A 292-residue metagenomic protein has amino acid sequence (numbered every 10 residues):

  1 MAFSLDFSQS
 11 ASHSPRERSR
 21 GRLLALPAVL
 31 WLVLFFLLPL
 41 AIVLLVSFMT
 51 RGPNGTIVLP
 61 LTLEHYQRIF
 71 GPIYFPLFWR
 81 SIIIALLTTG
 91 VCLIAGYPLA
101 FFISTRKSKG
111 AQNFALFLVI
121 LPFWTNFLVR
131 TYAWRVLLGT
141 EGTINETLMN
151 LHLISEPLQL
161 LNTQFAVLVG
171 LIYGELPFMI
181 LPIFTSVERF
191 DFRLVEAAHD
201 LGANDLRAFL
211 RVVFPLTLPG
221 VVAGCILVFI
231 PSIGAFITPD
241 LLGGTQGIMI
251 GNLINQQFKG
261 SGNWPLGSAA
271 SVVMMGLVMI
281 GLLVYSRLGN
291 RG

Functional and structural regions predicted by a protein language model:
M1-V43, Q112-A115: N-terminal signal-anchor/first transmembrane alpha helix
A2, L37-Y74, L137-G142, T147 (+2 more regions): Short membrane-interfacial helix/loop motifs at transmembrane-helix boundaries
A2-F7, S12, M49, F184-H199 (+1 more regions): C-terminal transmembrane helix and the adjacent membrane-cytosol boundary/short C-terminal tail of inner/organellar
L5-F7, H13-R16, L87-V119, L194-V195 (+2 more regions): Transmembrane-helix boundary motif in ABC transporter permease subunits
S10, S14, L63, T131-I172 (+2 more regions): Membrane-interfacial helix termini and adjacent extracytoplasmic/periplasmic loops of multi-pass transporters
L23-A25, L99-A133, V195-E196, F209-L210 (+1 more regions): Cytoplasmic-entry segments and transmembrane alpha-helices of multi-pass inner-membrane transporters
P27-L37, L121, Y173, F178-R193 (+1 more regions): Transmembrane alpha-helices
G55-L59, F236-W264: Glycine-rich helix-loop "coupling/hinge" segments at transmembrane-helix boundaries in multipass transporters
